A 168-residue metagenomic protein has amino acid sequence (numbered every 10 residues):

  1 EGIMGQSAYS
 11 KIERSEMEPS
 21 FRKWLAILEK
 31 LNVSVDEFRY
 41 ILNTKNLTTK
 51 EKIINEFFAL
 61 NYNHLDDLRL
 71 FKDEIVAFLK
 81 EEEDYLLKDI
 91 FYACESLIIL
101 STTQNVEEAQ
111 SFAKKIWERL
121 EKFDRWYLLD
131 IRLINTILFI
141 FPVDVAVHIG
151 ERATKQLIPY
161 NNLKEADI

Functional and structural regions predicted by a protein language model:
E1-K11: Short alpha-helical DNA-recognition segment
R14: Short, conserved catalytic or interaction motifs in soluble domains
R22-E37: DNA major-groove recognition helix of helix-turn-helix/homeodomain DNA-binding modules
Y40-D67: Short, charged recognition helix plus adjacent turn of helix-turn-helix-like nucleic-acid-binding domains
N61, L70-A77: Membrane-anchoring hydrophobic segments
K80-I168: Conserved binding/catalytic microenvironments
